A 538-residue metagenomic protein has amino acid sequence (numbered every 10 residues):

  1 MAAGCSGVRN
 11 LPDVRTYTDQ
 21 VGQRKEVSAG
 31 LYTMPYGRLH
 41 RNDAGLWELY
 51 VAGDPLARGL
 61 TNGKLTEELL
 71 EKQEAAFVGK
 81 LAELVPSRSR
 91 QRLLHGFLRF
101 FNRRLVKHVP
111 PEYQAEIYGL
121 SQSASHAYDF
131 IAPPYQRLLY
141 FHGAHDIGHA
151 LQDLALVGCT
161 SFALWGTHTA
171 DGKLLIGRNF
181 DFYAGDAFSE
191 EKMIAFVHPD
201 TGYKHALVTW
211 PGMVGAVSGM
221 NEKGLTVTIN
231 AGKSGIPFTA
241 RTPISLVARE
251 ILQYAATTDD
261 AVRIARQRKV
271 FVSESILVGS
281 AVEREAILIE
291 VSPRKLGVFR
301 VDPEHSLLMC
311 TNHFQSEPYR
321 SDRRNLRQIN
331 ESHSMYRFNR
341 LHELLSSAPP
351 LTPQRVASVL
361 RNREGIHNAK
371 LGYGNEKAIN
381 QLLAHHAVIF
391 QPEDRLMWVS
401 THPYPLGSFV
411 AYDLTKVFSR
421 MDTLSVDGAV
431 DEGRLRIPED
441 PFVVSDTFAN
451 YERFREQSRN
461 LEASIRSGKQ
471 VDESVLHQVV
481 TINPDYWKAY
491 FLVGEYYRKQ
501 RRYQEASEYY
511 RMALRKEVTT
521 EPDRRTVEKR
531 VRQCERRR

Functional and structural regions predicted by a protein language model:
M1-A3: Sec-dependent bacterial lipoprotein signal peptides
C5-A150, Y254-S275, A281-A286, S306-R538: C-terminus-biased signal that marks the final domain/tail of proteins
S6-V8, T167, N179-D181, G232 (+2 more regions): An acidic- and aromatic-residue-enriched active-site/binding cleft used to recognize and process polar
R137-V247, H385, I389, M397-V399: Internal mixed beta-strand/loop scaffold within catalytic domains of large alpha/beta enzymes
F182-A184, S234-G235, R294-L296, P403-G407: Short, surface-exposed beta-strand-loop junctions and turns on beta-sheet-rich folds
T209-S218, E222-V227, S234-I236, T258-R266 (+1 more regions): Structured soluble/peripheral alpha/beta segments that form catalytic or ligand/cofactor-binding pockets
R249-Q253: Short, well-ordered beta-strand elements within core beta-sheets of diverse protein domains
K295-P303, S419-D422: Short, surface-exposed linear segments at secondary-structure transitions and domain or protein termini
